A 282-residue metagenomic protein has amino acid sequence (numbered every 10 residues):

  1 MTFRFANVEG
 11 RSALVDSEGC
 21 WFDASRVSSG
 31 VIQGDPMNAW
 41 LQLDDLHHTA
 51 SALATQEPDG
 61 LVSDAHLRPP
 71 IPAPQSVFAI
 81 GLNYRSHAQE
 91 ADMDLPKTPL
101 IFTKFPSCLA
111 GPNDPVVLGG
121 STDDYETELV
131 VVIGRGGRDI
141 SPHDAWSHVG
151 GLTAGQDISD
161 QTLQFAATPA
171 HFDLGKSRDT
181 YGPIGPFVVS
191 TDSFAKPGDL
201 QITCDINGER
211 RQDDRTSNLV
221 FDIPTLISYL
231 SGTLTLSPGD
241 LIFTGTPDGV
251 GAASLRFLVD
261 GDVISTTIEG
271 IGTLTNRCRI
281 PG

Functional and structural regions predicted by a protein language model:
M1-P99, V263-S265: N-terminal non-catalytic cap/leader segment that marks the start of a structured domain
T2-F3, L67-P69, Q89-D92, P115-D123 (+5 more regions): A generic local secondary-structure boundary/capping motif
E9-G10, V15-C20, I133-R135, I206-G208 (+1 more regions): Short acidic-glycine loop/turn motifs at beta-strand connectors
V62-H66, H87, M93, Q161-G282: Catalytic-pocket segment enriched in acidic/His residues
P72, A79, E126, S237 (+1 more regions): Residue-level recognition of short, solvent-exposed, well-ordered loop/turn junctions that link secondary-structure
D94-P112, Y125, D260-G270: Structural signature of FAD isoalloxazine-binding scaffolds in flavoprotein oxidoreductases
V130-G136, I140-G155, Q161: RNA pseudouridine synthases
